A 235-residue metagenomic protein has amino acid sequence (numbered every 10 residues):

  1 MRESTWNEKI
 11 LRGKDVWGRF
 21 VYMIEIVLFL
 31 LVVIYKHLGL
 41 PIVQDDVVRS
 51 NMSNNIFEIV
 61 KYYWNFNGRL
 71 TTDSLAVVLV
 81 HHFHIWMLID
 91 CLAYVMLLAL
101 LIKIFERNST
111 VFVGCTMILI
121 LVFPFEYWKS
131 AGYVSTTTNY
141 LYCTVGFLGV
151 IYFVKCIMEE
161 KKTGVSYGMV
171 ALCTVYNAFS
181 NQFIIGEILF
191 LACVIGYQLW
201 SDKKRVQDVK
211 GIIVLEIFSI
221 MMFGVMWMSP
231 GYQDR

Functional and structural regions predicted by a protein language model:
M1-L31: Start-transfer (signal-anchor) and selected internal transmembrane alpha helices of multi-pass inner/ER membrane
R19-Y22, R107-T116, K162-S166, Q207-L215: Membrane-interfacial loop-to-transmembrane alpha-helix junctions, especially the N-terminal start
V33-I85, V134, T138, N181-A192 (+2 more regions): Transmembrane catalytic cores of multi-pass membrane glycosyltransferases and polysaccharide-assembly enzymes
Y35, A99-N108, F123-F125, Y152-E160 (+1 more regions): Structural signal for the C-terminal ends of transmembrane alpha-helices and the immediately following loop
R69, F112-K155, S180: Membrane-interface micro-motifs in multi-pass membrane enzymes
D90, Y94, N139-I151, G186-V194: Hydrophobic core segments of transmembrane alpha-helices in multi-pass, intramembrane catalytic enzymes
C91-C115, G149: Transmembrane-helix motifs of polytopic, lipid-linked glycan transferases
V165-Q182, E187-F190: Membrane-interface alpha helices of multi-pass inner-membrane proteins
